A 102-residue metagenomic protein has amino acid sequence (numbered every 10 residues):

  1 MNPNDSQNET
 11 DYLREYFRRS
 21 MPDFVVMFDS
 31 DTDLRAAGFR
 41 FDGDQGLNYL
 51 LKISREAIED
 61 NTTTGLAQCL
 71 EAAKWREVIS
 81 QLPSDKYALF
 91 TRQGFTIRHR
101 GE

Functional and structural regions predicted by a protein language model:
M1-F28, D60-E77, Q81-S84, R98-E102: Negatively charged, low-complexity tracts enriched in Asp/Glu with abundant Ser/Thr
R18-R55: Amphipathic, interaction-prone secondary-structure segments
F90-F95: DNA polymerase processivity clamps
